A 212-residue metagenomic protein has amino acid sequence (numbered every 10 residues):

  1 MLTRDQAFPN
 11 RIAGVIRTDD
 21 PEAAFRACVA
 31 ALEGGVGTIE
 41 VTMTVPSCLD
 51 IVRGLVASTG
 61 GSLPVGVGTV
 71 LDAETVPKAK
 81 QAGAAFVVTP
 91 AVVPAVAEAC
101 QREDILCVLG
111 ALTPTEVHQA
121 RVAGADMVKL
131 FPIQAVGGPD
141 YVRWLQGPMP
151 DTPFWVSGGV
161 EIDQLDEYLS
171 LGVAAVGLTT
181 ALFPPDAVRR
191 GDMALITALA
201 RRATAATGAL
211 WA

Functional and structural regions predicted by a protein language model:
M1-A85, R102, D151, I162-D163 (+1 more regions): Conserved N-terminal beta1-alpha1 strand-loop-helix module at the mouth
I12-I16, I39-V41, V65-G68, V87-V88 (+4 more regions): Hydrophobic faces of well-ordered beta-strands that scaffold small-molecule active sites in alpha/beta enzyme cores
A27, D72-A82, T115-A123, G137 (+1 more regions): Catalytic cores of alpha/beta
G35, T59, G83, A91 (+5 more regions): Conserved functional loop/turn residues at catalytic and ligand-binding sites
I51-V56, R121, V142, Y168: Distinct, well-ordered alpha-helical segments
F86-V96, K129-G138, V173-M193: Glycine-rich phosphate-binding active-site loops on the catalytic face of alpha/beta enzymes
P90-V136: Histidine/lysine/aspartate-rich catalytic loop segments that bind and position anionic ligands
C100, C107, P139-M149, V156: CoA-thioester-processing core
